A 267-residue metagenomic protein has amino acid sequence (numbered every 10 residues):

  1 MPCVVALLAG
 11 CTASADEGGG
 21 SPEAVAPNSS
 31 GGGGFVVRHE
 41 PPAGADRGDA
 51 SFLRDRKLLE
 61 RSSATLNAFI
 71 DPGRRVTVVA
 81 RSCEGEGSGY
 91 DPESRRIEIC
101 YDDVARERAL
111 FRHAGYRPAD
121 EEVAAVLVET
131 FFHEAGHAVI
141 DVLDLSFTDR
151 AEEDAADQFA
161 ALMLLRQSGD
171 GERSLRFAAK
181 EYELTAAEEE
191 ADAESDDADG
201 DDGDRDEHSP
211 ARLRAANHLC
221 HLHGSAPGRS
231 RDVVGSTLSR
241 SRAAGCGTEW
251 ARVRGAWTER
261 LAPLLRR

Functional and structural regions predicted by a protein language model:
M1-V5: Sec-dependent N-terminal signal peptides
L7, C11-I99, D103, E107-H113 (+2 more regions): A metal-dependent hydrolase signature that marks the N-terminal structural subdomain at the beginning of catalytic folds
P27-V36, A198-R267: Pan-zinc metallopeptidase signature
N67-D71, G136-D144, A161-G169, E183 (+1 more regions): Sec-exported extracytoplasmic/periplasmic mature domains
R81-C83, C100-D103, F132, I140-L143 (+1 more regions): Active-site-proximal beta-strand/loop segments in catalytic clefts of secreted hydrolases
I99, A125, E129-L145, E153-A161: Active-site recognition of the HExxH zinc-binding catalytic motif
R108-T130, D144-R150: Short pre-active-site segment immediately N-terminal to the catalytic Zn-binding motif
R150-E190: Post-HExxH zinc-binding segment in Zn-dependent metallohydrolases
